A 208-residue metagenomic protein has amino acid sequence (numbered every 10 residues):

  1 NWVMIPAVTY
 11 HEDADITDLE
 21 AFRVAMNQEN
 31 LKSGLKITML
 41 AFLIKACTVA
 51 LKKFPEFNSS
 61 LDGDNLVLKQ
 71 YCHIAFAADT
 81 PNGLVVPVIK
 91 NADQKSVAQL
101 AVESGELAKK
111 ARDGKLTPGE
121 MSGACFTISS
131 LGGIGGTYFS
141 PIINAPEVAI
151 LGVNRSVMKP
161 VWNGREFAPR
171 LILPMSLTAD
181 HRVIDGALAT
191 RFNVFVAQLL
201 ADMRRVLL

Functional and structural regions predicted by a protein language model:
N1-L208: C-terminal catalytic/motor cores of large multi-domain enzyme assemblies
